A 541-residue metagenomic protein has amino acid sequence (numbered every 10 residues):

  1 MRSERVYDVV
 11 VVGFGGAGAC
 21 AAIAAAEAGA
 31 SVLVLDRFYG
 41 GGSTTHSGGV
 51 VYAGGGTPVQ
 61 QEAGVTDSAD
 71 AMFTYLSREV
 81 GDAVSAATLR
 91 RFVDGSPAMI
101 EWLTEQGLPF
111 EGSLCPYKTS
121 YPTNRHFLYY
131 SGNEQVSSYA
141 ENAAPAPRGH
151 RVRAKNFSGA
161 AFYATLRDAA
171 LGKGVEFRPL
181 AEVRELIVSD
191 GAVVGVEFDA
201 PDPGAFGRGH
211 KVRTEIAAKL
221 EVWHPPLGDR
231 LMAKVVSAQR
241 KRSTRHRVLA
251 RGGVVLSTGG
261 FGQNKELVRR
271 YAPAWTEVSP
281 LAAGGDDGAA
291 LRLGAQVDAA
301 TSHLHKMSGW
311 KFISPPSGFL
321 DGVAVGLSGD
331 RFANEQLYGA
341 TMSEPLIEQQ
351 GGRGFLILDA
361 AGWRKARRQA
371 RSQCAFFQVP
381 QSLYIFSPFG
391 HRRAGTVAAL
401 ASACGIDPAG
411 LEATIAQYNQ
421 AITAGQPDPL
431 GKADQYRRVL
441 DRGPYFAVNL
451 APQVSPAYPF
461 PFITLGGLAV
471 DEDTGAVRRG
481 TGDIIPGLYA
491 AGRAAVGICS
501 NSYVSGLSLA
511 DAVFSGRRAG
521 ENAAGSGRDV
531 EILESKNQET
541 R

Functional and structural regions predicted by a protein language model:
M1-V9, E27, T214-I216, L231-A233 (+3 more regions): Extreme N-terminal leader/targeting segments of oxidoreductases
V9-V34: N-terminal Rossmann-like FAD-binding beta1-loop-alpha1 element of flavoenzymes
E27-G48: Glycine-rich FAD pyrophosphate-binding loop
Y52-F92: Glycine-rich active-site loop/strand segments that organize a redox cofactor
R91-T244, K265, I415, I422-A447: Conserved redox-cofactor binding core of oxidoreductases
F157, G204-F312, A512-R518: Glycine-rich loop(s) and the adjacent beta-strand/alpha-helix scaffold that form part
L291, A300-I406, G410: An anion/pyrophosphate-binding glycine-rich loop and adjacent beta-alpha core in soluble alpha-beta enzymes
G410-I498: A glycine-rich dinucleotide-binding beta-alpha-beta segment and adjacent secondary-structure elements that constitute
